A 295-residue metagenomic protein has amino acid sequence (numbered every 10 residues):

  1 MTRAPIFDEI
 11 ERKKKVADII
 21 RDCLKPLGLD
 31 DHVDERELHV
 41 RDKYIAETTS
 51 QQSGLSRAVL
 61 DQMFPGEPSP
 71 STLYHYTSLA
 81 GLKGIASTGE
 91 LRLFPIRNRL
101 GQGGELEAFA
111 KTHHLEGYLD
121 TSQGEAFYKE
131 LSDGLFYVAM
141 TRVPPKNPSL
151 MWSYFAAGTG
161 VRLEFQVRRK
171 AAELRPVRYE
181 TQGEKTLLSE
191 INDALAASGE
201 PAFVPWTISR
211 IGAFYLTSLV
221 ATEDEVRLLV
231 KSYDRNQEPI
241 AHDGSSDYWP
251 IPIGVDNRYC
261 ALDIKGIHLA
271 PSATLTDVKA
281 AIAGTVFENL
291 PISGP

Functional and structural regions predicted by a protein language model:
T2-P295: Partner-binding and oligomerization surfaces adjacent to conserved cores of proteins that assemble macromolecular
